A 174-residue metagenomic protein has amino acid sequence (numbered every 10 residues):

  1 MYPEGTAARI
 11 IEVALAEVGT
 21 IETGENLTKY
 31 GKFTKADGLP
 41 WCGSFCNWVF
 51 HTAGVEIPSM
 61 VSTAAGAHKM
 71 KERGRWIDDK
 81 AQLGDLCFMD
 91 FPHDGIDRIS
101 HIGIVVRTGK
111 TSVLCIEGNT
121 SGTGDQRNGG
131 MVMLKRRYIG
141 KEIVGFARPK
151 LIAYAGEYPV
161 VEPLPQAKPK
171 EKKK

Functional and structural regions predicted by a protein language model:
M1-P58, A155-K174: N-terminal capping segments
E4-I11, V55-Q126: ...with weaker cross-activation on analogous glycine-rich loops/strands in unrelated enzymes
G5, W76, I99-K174: Aromatic- and glycine-rich peptidoglycan recognition patches
G19, H51, P92, T120 (+1 more regions): Residue-level marker of positions within ordered structural domains that often coincide with functionally constrained
E25-T28, A36, P40-G43, K71 (+4 more regions): Alpha-helical structural elements
F33-A36, S44, W48, P58-A64 (+3 more regions): Surface-exposed loop/turn and secondary-structure junction residues enriched for glycine/proline
S44, V49, C87-D90, G145: Intrinsic disorder/low-structure terminal segments
